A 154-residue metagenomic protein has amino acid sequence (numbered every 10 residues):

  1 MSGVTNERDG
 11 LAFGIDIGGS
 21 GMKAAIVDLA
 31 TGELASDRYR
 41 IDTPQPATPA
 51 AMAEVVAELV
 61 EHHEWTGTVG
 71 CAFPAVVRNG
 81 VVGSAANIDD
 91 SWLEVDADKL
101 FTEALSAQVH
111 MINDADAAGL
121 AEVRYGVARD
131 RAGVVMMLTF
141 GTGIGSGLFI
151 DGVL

Functional and structural regions predicted by a protein language model:
S2-A51, S84, L154: Short glycine-rich, Thr/Ser-proximal phosphate-binding strand/loop in the N-terminal lobe of ATP-dependent enzymes
R8, S20-G21, W65-G67, F140-T142: Short, basic and Ser/Thr-rich N-terminal targeting/leader segments
G10-D16, T68-G70, V134-T139: Short glycine-aspartate micro-motif
M22-I26, A75, I144-G152: Short beta-strand scaffold segments in enzyme catalytic cores
D37, P44-A57, E61, W65-V69 (+1 more regions): Glycine-rich phosphate-binding loop and adjoining helix at the ATP-binding site of ATP-dependent phosphoryl-transfer
A132-L154: Glycine-rich phosphate-binding loop of actin/hexokinase-like ATP-binding domains
